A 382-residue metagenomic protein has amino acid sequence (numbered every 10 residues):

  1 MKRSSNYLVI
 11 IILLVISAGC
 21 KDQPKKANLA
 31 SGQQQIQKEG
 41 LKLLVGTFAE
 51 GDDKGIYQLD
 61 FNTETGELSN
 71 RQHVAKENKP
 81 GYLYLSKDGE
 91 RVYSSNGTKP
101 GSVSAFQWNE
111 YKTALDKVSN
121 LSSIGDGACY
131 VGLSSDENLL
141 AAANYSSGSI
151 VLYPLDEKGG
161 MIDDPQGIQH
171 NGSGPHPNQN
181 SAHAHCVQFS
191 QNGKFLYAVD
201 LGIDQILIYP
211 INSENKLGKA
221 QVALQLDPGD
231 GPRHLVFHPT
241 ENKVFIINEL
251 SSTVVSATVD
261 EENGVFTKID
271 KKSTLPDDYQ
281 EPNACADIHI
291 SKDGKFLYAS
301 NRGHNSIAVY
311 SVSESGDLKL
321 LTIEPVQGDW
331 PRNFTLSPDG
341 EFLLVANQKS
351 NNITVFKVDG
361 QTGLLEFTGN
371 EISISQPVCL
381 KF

Functional and structural regions predicted by a protein language model:
I16-G19: C-terminal motif of bacterial Sec signal peptides marking the signal peptidase cleavage site
A27-N62: An edge-strand/N-cap motif at the start of beta-rich repeat modules
F48-E50, G97-K99, Y145-S147, L155 (+7 more regions): Short loop/turn segments immediately following the C-termini of beta-strands
D52, E77-K87, I124-L139, N171-N192 (+4 more regions): Beta-rich, blade/repeat-based domains predominating in secreted/periplasmic proteins but also intracellular
D60-G66, F106-T113, Y153-I162, Y209-K216 (+3 more regions): Short loop/turn segments immediately following beta-strands, especially the blade-tip and inter-blade linker loops
S69-A75, D116-S122, Q166, G172-P177 (+4 more regions): A short beta-strand motif characteristic of beta-propeller blades
N70-E137: Blade-loop segments of beta-propeller domains
